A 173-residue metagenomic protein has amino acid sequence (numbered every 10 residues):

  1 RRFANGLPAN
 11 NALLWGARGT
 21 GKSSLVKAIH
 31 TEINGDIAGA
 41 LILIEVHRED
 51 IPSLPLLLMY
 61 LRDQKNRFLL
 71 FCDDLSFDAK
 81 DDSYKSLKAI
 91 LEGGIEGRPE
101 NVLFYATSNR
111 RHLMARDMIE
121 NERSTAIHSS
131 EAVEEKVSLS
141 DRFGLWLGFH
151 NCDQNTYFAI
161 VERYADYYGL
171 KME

Functional and structural regions predicted by a protein language model:
G6-K27: Walker A/P-loop nucleotide-binding motif
E32-F68, S76-K80: AAA+/P-loop NTPase substrate/partner-engagement loops
N34-G35, M59-D63, D78-T125: Conserved catalytic/switch belt of AAA+ P-loop NTPases
E49-P52, L75-D78, F104-M114, N151-Y157: Conserved nucleotide-binding/hydrolysis micro-motifs of P-loop NTPases
S108, S124-V137, G144-F158: Conserved AAA+ ATPase "SRH/arginine-finger" region at the nucleotide-binding site
H150-E173: C-terminal alpha-helical "lid" subdomain
